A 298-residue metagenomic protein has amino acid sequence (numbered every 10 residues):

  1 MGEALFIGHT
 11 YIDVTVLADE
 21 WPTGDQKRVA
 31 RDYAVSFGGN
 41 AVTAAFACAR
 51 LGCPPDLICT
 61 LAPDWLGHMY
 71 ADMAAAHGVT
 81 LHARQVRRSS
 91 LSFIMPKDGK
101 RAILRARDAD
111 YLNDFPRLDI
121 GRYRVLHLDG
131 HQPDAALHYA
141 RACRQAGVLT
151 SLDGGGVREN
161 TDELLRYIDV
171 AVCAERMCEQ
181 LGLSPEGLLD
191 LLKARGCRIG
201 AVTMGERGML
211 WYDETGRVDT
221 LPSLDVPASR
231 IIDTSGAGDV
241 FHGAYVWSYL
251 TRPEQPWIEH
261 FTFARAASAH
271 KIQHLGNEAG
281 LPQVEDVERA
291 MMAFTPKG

Functional and structural regions predicted by a protein language model:
M1-G24: Positively charged, low-complexity intrinsically disordered leader regions
A4, P185-G298: Conserved phosphate-binding/catalytic region of the ribokinase-like
T10, H131, V240: Active-site metal-binding loops of divalent metal-dependent hydrolases
I12, G24-R28, V35, R50-V125 (+1 more regions): Conserved N-terminal subdomain of the carbohydrate kinase-like
A45-P54, S248-T251: Alpha-helix C-terminal capping segments
L118-D119, L164, K193: Structural alpha-helical scaffold elements that stabilize or flank donor/cofactor-binding regions in carbohydrate
R124-L188, G208: Conserved beta-alpha-beta core of the PfkB/ribokinase-like small-molecule kinase fold
